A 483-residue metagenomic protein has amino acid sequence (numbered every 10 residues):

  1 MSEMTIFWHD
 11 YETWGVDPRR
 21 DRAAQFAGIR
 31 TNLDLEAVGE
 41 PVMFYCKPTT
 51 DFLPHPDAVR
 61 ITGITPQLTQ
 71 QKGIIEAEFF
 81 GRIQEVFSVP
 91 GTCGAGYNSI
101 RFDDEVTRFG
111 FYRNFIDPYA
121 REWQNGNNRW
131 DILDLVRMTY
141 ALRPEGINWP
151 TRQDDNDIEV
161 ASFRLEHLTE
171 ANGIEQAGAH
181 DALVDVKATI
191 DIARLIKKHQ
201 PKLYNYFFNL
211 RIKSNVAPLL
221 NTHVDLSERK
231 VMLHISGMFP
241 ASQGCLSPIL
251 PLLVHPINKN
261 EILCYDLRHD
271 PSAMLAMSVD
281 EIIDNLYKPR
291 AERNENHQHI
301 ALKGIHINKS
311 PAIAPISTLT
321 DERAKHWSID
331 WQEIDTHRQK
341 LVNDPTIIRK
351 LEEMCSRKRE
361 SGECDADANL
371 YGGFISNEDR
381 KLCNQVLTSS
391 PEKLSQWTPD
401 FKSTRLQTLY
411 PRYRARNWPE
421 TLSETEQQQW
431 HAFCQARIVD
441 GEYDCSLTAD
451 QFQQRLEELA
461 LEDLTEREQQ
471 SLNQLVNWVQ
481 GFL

Functional and structural regions predicted by a protein language model:
M1-I75, E85, V254-K259, L263-Q298: Conserved RNase H-like, two-metal-ion catalytic cores of nucleic-acid enzymes
D21-F26, R30-T62, E85-P201, L370-F374 (+3 more regions): Metal-dependent phosphoesterase core characteristic of DEDDh/y 3'-5' exonuclease domains
G73, R101, L183-V186, E261 (+1 more regions): Generic detection of long, well-ordered alpha-helical segments
G73-I74, F111, T169, R211: A general structural motif at alpha-helix termini
F79-I83: Generic hydrophobic alpha-helical segments
A182-R229: Charged, compositionally biased non-catalytic regions
N209-E292: Acidic catalytic cores of enzymes that act on phosphate-bearing nucleotides/polynucleotides
D270-L483: Non-catalytic terminal regions of proteins
